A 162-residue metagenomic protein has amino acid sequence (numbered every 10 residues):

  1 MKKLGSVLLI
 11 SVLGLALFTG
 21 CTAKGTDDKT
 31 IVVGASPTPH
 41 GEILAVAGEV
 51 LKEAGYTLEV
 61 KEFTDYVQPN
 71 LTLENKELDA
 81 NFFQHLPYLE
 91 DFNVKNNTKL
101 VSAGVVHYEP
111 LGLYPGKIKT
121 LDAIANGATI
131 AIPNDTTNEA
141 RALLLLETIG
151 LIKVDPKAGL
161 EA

Functional and structural regions predicted by a protein language model:
M1-T30: Short, low-complexity disordered leader/linker segments with a strong preference for bacterial N-terminal type II
T22-V32, L51-K52, T120-A128: Immediate post-signal peptide segment of exported/extracytoplasmic ligand-binding proteins
D27-T38, Y56-E62, T129-I130: Short, well-ordered beta-strand elements
A45-Y56, R141-A162: Ligand-binding cleft/hinge of the Venus flytrap
V60-L71, A158-A162: Short helix-initiation/N-cap motifs at beta->coil->alpha
E74-Q84, A128, L151: Alpha-to-beta junction loops
D91-A103, K117-I118: Ligand-binding "clamshell"
A103-K153: A conserved helix-loop-strand patch within extracytoplasmic ligand-binding domains of the periplasmic binding
